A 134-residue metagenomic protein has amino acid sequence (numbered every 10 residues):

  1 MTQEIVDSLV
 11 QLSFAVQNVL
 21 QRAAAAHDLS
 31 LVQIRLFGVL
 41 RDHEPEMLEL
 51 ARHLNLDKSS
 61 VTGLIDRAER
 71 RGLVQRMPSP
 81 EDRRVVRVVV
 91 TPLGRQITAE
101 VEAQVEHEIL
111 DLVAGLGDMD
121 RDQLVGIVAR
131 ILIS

Functional and structural regions predicted by a protein language model:
M1-H27, G126: N-terminal leader segment of winged-helix/HTH proteins
M1-I5, D57, D120: Residue-level recognition of alpha-helical structural elements
V6, V10, F14, N55 (+2 more regions): Short amphipathic alpha-helical segments with heptad-repeat character
D7, R35, H107-D111: Positions in alpha-helical segments
Q17, D66-A129: Charged, amphipathic alpha-helical coiled-coil/dimerization segments
N18-S60: N-terminal helix-turn-helix DNA-binding core of bacterial DNA-binding proteins
G63: Conserved alpha-helix in the HATPase_c
I133-S134: Short, charged, intrinsically disordered terminal tails
